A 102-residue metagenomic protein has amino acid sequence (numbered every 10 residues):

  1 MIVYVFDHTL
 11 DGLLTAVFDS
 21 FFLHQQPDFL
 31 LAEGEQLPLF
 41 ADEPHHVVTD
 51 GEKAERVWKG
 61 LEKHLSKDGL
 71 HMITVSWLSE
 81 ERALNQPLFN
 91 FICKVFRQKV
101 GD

Functional and structural regions predicted by a protein language model:
M1-K53: N-terminal ordered "arm"
F40, P44-D102: Charged, alpha-helical interface segments at or near domain boundaries
